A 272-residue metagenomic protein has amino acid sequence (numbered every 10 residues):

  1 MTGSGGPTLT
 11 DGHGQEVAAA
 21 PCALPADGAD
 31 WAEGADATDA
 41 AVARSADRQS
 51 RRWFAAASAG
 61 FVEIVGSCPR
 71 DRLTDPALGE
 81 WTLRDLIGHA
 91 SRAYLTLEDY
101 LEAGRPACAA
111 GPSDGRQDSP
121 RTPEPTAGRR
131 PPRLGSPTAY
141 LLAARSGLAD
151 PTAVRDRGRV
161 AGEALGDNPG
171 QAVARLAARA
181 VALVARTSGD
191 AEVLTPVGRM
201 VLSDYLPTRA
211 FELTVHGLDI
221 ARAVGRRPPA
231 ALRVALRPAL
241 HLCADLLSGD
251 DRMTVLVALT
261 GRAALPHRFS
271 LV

Functional and structural regions predicted by a protein language model:
T2-L24, D39-G60, S67-G79, T96-V272: Structured surface interface patches that mediate subunit assembly and partner/cofactor docking
A35-D36: Hydrophobic-composition signal
E80-A90: N-terminal interaction modules that seed assembly of large macromolecular complexes
